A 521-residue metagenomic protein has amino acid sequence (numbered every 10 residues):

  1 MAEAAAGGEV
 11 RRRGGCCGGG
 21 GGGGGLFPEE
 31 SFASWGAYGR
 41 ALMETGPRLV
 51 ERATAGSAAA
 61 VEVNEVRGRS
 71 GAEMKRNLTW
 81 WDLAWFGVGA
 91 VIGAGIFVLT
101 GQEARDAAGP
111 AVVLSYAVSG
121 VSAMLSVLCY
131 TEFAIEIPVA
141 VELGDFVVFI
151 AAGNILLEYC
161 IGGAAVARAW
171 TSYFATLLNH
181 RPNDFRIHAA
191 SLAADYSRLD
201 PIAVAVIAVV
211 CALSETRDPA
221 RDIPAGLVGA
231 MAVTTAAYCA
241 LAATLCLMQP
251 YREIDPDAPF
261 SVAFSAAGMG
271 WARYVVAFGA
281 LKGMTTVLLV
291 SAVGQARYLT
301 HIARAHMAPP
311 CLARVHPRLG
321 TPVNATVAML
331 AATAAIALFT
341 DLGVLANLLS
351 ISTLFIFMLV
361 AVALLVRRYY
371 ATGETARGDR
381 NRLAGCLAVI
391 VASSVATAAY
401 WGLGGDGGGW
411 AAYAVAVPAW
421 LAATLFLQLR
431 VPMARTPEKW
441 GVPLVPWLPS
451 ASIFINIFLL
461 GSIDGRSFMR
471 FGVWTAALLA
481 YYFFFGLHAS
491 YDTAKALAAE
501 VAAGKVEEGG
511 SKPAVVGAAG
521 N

Functional and structural regions predicted by a protein language model:
A2-G101, R105-V113, A117, A123-L128 (+5 more regions): Membrane-interface "cap" regions at the ends of multi-pass membrane proteins
E3, W85, I96-A193, V233 (+2 more regions): Extracellular loop-to-transmembrane helix junctions
G101-A104, E132-E136, E142, A208-D222 (+5 more regions): Helix-loop junctions at the membrane interface of multi-pass solute transporters
Q102-A108, V112, A165-Y173, I187-Y196 (+6 more regions): Transmembrane helix-loop boundary segments of multi-pass membrane transporters
S115-G120, A151, L177-S214, P322-A332 (+2 more regions): Transmembrane alpha-helical segments of multi-pass small-molecule transport proteins
A140-D145, T176-A190, G226-A292, M307-L348: TM-loop-TM module centered on a large, flexible mid-protein loop between adjacent transmembrane helices in multi-pass
G153-S172, E215-R217, G270-P310, A337 (+1 more regions): Membrane-helix boundary/coupling elements in multi-pass transport proteins
A194-I207, C311-V323, F357-S467: C-terminal membrane-solvent junction of multi-pass transporters and transport-like membrane proteins
